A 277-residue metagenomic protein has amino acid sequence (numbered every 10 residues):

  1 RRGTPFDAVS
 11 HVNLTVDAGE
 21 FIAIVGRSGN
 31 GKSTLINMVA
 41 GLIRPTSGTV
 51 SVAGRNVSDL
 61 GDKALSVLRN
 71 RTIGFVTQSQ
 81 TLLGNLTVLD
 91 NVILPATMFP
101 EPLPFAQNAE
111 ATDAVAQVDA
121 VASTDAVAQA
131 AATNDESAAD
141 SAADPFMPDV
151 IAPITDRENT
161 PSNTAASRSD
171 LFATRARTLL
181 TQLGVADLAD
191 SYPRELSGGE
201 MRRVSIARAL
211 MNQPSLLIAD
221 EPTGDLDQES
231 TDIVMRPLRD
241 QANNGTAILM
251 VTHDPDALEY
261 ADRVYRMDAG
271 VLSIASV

Functional and structural regions predicted by a protein language model:
G3, V57-G74, S167-D170, N243: ABC ATPase NBD coupling module
A40: Helix-to-loop junction immediately C-terminal to a conserved catalytic motif
G48-N56, F105: Conserved ABC transporter NBD signature motif
Y192-L196, E200: Conserved ABC ATPase signature
Q213: Conserved catalytic motifs of ABC-family nucleotide-binding domains
L217-D220: Catalytic Walker B motif of ABC-type/P-loop ATPase nucleotide-binding domains
Q228-S230: Helix N-cap at the start of a conserved alpha-helix in ABC-type nucleotide-binding domains
